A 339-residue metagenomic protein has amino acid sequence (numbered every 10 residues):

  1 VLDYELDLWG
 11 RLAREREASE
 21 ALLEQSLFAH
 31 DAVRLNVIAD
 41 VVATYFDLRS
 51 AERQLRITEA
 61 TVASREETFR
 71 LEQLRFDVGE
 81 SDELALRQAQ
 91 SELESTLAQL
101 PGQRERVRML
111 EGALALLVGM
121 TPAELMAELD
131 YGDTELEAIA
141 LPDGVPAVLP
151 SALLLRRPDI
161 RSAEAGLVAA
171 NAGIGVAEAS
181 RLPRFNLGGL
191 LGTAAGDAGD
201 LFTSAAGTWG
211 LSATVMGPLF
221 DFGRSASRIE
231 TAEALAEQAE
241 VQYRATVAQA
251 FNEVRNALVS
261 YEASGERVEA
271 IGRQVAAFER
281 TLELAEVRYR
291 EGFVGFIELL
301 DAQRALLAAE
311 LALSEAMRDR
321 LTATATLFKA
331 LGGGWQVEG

Functional and structural regions predicted by a protein language model:
V1, E124-P146, G175, G188-R228 (+1 more regions): Small/polar, glycine/serine/threonine/aspartate-rich low-complexity segments that form flexible
V1, Y45, P150, S212-T214 (+1 more regions): Membrane-embedded beta-strand positions in outer-membrane beta-barrel channels/transporters
L6-R34, A60, L84, Q88 (+6 more regions): Sec/SRP-type N-terminal targeting helices
L12, A21, F28-L149, S260 (+4 more regions): Periplasmic alpha-helical coiled-coil/stalk elements that build and connect Gram-negative outer-membrane
L114, T121-P122, L141, L258 (+2 more regions): Acidic, low-complexity, intrinsically disordered peripheral segments
T281-R320: C-terminal structured "cap/appendage" subdomains that terminate the fold
